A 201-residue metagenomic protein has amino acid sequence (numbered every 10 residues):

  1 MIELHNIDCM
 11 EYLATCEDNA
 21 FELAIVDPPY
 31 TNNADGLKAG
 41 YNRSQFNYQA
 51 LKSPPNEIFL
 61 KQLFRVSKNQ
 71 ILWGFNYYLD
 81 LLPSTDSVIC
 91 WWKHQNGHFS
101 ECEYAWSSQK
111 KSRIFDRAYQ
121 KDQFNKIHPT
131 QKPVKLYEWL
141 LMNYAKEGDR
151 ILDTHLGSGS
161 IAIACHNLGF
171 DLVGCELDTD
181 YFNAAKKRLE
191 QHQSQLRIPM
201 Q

Functional and structural regions predicted by a protein language model:
M1-M142, K146-L152, S160-Q201: Class I S-adenosyl-L-methionine-dependent methyltransferase catalytic core
G157: Conserved glycine-rich SAM-binding loop
